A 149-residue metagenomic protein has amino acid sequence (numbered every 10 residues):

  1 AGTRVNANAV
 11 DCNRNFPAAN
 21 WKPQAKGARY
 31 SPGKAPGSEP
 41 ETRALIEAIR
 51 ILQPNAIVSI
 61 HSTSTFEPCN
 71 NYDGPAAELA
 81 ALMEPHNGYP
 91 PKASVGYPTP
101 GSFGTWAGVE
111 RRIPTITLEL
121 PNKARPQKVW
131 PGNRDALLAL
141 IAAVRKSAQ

Functional and structural regions predicted by a protein language model:
A1-S94, I113, P121, Q127: Active-site/substrate-binding loop(s) of hydrolase catalytic cores
E67-N70, E78, Y97-Q149: Active-site-adjacent mobile loop/cap segments within catalytic or ligand-binding domains
